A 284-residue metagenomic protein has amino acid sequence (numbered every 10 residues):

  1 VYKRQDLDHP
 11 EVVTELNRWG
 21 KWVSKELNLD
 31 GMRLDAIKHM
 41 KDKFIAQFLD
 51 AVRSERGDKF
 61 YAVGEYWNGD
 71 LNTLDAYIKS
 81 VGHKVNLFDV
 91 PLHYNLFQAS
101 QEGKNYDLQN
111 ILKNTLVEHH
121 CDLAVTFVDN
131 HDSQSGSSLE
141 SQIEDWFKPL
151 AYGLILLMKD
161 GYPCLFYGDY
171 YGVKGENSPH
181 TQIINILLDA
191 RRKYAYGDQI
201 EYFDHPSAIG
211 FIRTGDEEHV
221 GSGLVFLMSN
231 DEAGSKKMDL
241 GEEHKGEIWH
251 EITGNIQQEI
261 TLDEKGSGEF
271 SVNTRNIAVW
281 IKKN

Functional and structural regions predicted by a protein language model:
V1-Y2: Short, small-residue-biased leader/transition segments that mark boundaries at the very start of proteins
L7-L16: Alpha-helical scaffold elements lining the catalytic groove of polysaccharide deacetylases
R18-N284: Active-site-proximal helices and loops of the catalytic beta/alpha 8
